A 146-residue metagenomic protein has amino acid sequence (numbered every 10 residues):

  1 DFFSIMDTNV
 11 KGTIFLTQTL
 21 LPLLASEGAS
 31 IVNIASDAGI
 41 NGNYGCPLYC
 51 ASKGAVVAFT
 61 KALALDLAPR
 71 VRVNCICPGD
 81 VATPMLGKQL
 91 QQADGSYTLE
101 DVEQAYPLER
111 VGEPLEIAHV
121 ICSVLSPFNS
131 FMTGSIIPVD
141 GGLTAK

Functional and structural regions predicted by a protein language model:
D1-F3, V102: Substrate-binding pocket helix/loop in short-chain dehydrogenase/reductase
M6, T17, S52, T60: Active-site helix of classical SDR
P22, L65-P69, S130: Alpha-helical segment proximal to the catalytic Tyr-Lys
S36: Residue(s) in the substrate-gating loop at a strand-loop-helix junction that position the organic substrate next
N41, C122, T133-K146: Short C-terminal tail/terminal secondary-structure segment of NAD(P)H-dependent dehydrogenase/reductase domains
N41-P47, E109, P127: Active-site loop immediately N-terminal to the catalytic Tyr-X3-Lys motif of short-chain dehydrogenase/reductase
G42-C50, A62, Q89: Active-site loop-to-helix junction immediately N-terminal to the catalytic Tyr of the SDR YXXXK motif in Rossmann-fold
